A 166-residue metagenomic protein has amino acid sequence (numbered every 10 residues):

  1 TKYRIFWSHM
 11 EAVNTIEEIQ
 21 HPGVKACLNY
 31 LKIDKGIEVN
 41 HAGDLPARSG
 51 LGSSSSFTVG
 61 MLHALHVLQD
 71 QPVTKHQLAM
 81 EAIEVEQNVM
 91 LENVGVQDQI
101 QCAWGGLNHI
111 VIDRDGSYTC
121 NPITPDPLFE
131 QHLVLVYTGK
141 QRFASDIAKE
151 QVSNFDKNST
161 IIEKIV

Functional and structural regions predicted by a protein language model:
T1-I33, A42, L65, Q69 (+2 more regions): C-terminal nucleotide
E18, L51-S56, H76, E163: Short, conserved micro-motifs enriched in small and acidic residues
G36-E38: Residues at or immediately flanking beta-strands
N40-H41, S54: Helix-to-disorder regulatory junctions
G43-S49: Short pre-catalytic strand/loop immediately N-terminal to key active-site residues, enriched for Gly-Thr
L51-Q71: DPxDG-like acidic metal-binding loop motif
